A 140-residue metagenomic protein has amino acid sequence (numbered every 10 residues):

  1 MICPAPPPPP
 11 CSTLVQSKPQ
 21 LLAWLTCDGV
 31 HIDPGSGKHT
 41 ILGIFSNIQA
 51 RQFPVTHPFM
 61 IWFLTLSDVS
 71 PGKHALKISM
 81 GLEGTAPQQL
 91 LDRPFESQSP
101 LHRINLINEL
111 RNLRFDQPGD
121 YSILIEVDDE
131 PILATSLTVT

Functional and structural regions predicted by a protein language model:
P6-T140: Contiguous segments within soluble domain cores/interaction surfaces
